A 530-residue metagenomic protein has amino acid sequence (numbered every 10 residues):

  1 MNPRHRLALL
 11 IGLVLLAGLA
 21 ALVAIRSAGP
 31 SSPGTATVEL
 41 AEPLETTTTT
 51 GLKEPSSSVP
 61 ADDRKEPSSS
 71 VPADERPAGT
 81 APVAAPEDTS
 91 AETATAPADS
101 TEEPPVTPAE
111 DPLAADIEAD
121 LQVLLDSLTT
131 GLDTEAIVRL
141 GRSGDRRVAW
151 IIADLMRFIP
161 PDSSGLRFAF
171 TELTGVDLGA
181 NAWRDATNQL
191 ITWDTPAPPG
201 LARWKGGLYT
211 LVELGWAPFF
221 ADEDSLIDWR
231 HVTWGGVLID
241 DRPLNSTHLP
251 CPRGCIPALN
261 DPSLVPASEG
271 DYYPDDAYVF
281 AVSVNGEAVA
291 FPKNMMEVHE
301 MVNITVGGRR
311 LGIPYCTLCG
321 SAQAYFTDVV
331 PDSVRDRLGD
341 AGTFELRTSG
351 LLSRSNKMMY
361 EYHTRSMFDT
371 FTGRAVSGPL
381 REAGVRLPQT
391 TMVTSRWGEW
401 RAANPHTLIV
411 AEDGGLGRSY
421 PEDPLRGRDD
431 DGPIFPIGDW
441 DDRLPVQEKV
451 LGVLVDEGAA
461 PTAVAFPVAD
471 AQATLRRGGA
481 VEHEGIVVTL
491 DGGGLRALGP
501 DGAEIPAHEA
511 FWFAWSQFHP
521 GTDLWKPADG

Functional and structural regions predicted by a protein language model:
N2-V14: N-terminal Sec-pathway targeting helices
A8, A20-A28: Juxtamembrane cytosolic interface motif at the C-terminal end of transmembrane helices
S27-P43: Ser/Thr/Pro/Gly-rich low-complexity linker/stalk segments immediately outside membranes or between
E42, K53-P55, D63-E66, D74-A78 (+1 more regions): Intrinsically disordered, low-complexity segments used as extracellular stalks/linkers and nuclear/regulatory IDRs
T46-G51, S58, S69-S70, T89 (+1 more regions): Extracellular mucin-like PTS domains
E103-L113, G131-D145, I151-R157, S164-V176: Structural detector for internal amphipathic alpha-helices that build alpha-solenoid repeat scaffolds
E118, Q122, A153-I159, G165-G530: Mid-to-C-terminal functional-domain signal that highlights helix-capping/loop sites within ligand-binding modules
